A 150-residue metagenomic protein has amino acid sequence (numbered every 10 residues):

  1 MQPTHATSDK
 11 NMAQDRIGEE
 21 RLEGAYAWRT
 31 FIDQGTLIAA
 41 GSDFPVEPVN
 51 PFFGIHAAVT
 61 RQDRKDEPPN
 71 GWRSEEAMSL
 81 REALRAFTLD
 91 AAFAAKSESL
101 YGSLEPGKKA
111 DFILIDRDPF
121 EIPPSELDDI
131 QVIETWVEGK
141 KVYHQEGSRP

Functional and structural regions predicted by a protein language model:
M1-E121, S125, I130, E134-E138: His/Asp/Glu-enriched, well-ordered alpha-helical/loop segment that forms or immediately abuts the divalent-metal
Q145-P150: Basic/polar N-terminal segments that are highly enriched at the extreme N-terminus, encompassing both cleavable
